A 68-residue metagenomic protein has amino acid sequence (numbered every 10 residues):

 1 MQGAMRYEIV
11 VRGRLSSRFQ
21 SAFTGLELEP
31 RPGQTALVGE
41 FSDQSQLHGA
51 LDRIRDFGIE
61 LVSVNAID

Functional and structural regions predicted by a protein language model:
M1-D68: Long, contiguous binding/interaction regions
